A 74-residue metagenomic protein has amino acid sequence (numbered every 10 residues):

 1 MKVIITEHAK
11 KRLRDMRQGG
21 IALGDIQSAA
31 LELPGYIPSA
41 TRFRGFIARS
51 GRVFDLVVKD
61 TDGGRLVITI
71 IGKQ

Functional and structural regions predicted by a protein language model:
M1-Q74: Ribonuclease/tRNase effector modules and their secretory precursors
